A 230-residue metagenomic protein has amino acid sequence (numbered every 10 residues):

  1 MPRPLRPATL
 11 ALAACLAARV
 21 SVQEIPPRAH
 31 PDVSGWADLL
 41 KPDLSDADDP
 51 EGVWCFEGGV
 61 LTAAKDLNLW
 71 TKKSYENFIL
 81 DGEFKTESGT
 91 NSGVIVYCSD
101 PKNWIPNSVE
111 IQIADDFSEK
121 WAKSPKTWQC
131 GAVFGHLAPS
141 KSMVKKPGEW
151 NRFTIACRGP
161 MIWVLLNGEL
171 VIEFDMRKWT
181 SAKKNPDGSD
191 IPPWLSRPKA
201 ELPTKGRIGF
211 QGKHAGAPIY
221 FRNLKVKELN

Functional and structural regions predicted by a protein language model:
M1-T9: Bacterial N-terminal signal peptides that target proteins for export
A8-R19: Bacterial N-terminal signal peptides
V22-N230: Carbohydrate-interacting regions of secretory-pathway proteins
